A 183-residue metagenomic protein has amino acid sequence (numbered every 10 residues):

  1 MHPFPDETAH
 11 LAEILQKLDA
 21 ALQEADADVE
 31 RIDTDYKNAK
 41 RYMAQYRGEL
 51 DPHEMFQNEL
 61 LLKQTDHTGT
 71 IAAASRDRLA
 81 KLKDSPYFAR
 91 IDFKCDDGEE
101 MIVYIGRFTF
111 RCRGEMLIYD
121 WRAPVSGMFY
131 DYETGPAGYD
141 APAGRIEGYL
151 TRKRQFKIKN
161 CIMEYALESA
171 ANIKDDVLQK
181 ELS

Functional and structural regions predicted by a protein language model:
M1-L182: Extended, charged low-complexity regulatory segments
